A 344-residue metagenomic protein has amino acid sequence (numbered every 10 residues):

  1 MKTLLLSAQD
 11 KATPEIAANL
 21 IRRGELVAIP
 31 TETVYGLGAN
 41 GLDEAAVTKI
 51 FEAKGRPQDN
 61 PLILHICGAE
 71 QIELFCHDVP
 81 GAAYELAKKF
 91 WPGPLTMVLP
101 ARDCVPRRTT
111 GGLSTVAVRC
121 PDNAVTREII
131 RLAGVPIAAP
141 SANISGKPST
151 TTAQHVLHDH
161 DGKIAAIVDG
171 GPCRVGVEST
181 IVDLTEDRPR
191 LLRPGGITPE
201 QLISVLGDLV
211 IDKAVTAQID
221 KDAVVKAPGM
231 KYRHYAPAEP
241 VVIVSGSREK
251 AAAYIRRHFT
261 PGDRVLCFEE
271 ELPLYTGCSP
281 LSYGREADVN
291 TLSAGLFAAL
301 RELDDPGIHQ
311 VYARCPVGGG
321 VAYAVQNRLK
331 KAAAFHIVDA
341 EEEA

Functional and structural regions predicted by a protein language model:
M1-A344: Active-site-adjacent structural elements in enzyme catalytic cores
